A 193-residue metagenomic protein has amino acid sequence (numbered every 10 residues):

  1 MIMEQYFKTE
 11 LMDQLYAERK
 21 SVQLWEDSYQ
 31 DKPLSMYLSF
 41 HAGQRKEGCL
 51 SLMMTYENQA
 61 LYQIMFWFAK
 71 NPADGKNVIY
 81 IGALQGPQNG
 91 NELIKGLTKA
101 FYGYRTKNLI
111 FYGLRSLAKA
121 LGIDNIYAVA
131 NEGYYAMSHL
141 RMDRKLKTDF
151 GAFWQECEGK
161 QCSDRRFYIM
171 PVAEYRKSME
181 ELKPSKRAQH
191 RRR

Functional and structural regions predicted by a protein language model:
M1-G96, R193: Non-catalytic substrate-recognition and accessory regions of acyl/acetyltransferase enzymes
L24-W25, H139-R141, T148, V172-K177: Charge-rich, low-complexity amphipathic helices in intrinsically disordered tails/linkers adjacent to domains
Y62-Q63, N71-G159: Acyl-donor binding region in acyl/amide transferases
E156-R193: Charge-rich, low-complexity intrinsically disordered segments
